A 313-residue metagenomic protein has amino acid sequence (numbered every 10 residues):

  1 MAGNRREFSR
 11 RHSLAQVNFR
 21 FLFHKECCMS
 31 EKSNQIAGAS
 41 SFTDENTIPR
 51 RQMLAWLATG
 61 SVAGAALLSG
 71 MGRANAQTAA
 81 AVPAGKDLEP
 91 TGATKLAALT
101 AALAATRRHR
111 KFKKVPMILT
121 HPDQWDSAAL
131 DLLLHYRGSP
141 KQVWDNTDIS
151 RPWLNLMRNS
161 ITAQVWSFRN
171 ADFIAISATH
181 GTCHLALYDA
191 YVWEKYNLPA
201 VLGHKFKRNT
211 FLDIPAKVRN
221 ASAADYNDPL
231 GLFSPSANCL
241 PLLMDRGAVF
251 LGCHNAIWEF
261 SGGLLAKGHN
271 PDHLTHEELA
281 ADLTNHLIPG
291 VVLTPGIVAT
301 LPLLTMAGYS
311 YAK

Functional and structural regions predicted by a protein language model:
M1-I48: N-terminal secretory signal peptides
S33-N46, Q52-T78: N-terminal export signals
L68-D126, L130-L133: C-terminal segment of N-terminal export signals and the immediately downstream linker at the start of the mature
L130-T147: Acidic/histidine-rich, surface-exposed loop or edge segments in extracytoplasmic proteins
P152-F168: Histidine-anchored nucleotide/phosphate-binding helix
N170-V192: Acidic helix-start/capping segments at beta-turn-to-alpha-helix junctions
N197-A223: A glycine-rich helix N-cap at a beta->alpha junction
L265-K313: Glycine-rich, aromatic-bearing surface loops/beta-hairpins
